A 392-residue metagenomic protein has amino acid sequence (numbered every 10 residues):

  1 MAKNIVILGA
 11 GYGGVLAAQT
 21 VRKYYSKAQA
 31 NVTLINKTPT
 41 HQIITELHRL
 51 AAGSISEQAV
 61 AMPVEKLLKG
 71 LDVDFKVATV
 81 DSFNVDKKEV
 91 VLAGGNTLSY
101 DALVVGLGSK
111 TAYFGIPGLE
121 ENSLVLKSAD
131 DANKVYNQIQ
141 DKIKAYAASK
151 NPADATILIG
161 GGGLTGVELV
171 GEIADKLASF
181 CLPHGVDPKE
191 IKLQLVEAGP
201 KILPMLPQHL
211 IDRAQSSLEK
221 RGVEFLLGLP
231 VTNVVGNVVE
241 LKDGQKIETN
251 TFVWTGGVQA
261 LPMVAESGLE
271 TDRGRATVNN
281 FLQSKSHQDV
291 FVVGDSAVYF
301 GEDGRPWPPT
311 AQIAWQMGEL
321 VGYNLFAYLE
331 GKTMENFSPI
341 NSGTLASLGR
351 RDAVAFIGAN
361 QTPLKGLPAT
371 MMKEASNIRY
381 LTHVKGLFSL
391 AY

Functional and structural regions predicted by a protein language model:
M1-D74, V167-M205, V253: Beta1-alpha1 glycine-rich phosphate/pyrophosphate-binding loop at the start of Rossmann-like nucleotide-binding domains
N4, V73-T156, V253: FAD-binding core/adjacent interface of flavoenzyme oxidoreductases
F75-S82, D175-N280: A Rossmann-like FAD-binding core segment of flavoenzymes
A93, G106-L107, L227-L229, T255-G256 (+1 more regions): Short, well-ordered coil/turn residues at beta-beta hairpins and beta-strand->alpha-helix junctions within
N122-N151, N237, K246-Q316, Y323: FAD-site-proximal beta/loop scaffold in flavoenzymes
V135-P188: Rossmann-like NAD(P)H-binding beta-loop-alpha module
D175-A178, Q312-P339: Internal hydrophobic alpha-helix adjacent to the cofactor/substrate pocket in enzyme cavities
R350-Y392: C-terminal auxiliary extensions adjacent to catalytic cores
